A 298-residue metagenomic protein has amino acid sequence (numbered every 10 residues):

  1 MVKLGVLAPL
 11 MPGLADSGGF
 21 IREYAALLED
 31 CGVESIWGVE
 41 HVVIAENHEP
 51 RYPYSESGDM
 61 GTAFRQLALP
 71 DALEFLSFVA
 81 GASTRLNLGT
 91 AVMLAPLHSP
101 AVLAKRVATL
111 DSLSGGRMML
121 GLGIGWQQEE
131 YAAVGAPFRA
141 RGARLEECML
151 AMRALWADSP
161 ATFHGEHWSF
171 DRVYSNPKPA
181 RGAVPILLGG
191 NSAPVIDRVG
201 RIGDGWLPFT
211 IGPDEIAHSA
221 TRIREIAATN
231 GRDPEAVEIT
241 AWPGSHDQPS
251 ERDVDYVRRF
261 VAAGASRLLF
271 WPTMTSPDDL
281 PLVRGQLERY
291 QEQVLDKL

Functional and structural regions predicted by a protein language model:
M1-L298: Active-site-adjacent structural elements that line small-molecule/cofactor binding pockets in enzymes
